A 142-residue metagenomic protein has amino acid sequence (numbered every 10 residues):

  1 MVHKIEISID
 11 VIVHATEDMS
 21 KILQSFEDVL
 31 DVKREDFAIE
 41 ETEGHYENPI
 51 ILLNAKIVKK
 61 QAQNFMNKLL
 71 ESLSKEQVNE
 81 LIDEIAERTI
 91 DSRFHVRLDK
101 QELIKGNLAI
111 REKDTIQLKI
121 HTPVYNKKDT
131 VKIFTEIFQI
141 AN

Functional and structural regions predicted by a protein language model:
M1-D36: Long, hydrophobic N-terminal alpha-helical segment
I7-I12, L53, I90-F94, I116-I120: Short glycine-/aliphatic-rich beta-strand segments at the starts of folded cytosolic domains
V11-A15, L30, I57-Q61, K100-I104 (+1 more regions): Beta-strand elements of well-folded, non-transmembrane domains
E17-K21, Q61-K68, K105, K127-V131: Short, conserved charged micro-motifs
V29-R34, L73-Q77, D114-Q117, F138-N142: A common structural junction motif
D36-Q61: Short, charge-patterned binding micro-sites
K68-Q101: Mid-chain, well-packed structural core segment of small domains
H95-N142: Glycine-rich, aromatic-bearing surface loops/beta-hairpins
